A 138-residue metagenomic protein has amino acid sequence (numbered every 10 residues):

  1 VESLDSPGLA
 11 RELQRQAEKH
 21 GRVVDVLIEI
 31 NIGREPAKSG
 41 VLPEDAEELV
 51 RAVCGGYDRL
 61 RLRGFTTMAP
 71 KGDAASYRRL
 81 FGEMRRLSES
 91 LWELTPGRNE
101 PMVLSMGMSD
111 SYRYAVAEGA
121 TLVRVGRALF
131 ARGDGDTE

Functional and structural regions predicted by a protein language model:
V1-Y112, V116-E118, F130: Conserved alpha/beta-domain cores
G119-T121, G126: Active-site-proximal glycine-rich helix-loop-beta segment
L122, A131-G133: EAL-family c-di-GMP phosphodiesterase catalytic domain
D136-E138: Active-site loop ensemble at the mouth of alpha/beta enzyme cores that anchors a bound cofactor
